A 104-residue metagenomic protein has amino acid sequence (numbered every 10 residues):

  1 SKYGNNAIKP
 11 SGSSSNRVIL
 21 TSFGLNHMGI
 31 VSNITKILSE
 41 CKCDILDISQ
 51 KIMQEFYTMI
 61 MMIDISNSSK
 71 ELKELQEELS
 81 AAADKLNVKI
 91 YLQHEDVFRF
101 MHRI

Functional and structural regions predicted by a protein language model:
S1-I104: A conserved regulatory-domain signal marking ACT and ACT-like small-molecule sensing domains and adjacent regulatory
